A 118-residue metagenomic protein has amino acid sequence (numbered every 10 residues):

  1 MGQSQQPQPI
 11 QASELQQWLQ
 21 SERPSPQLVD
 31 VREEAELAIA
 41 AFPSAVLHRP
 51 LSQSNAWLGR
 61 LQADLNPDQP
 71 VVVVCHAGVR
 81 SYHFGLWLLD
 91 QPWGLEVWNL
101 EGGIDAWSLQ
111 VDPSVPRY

Functional and structural regions predicted by a protein language model:
M1-P26, E34-P70, V79-Y118: Rhodanese-like catalytic fold shared by cysteine-dependent sulfurtransferases and DSP/PTP-type phosphatases
V74: Short, surface-exposed ligand- or partner-binding patches at beta-edge/loop junctions that are enriched in aromatics
